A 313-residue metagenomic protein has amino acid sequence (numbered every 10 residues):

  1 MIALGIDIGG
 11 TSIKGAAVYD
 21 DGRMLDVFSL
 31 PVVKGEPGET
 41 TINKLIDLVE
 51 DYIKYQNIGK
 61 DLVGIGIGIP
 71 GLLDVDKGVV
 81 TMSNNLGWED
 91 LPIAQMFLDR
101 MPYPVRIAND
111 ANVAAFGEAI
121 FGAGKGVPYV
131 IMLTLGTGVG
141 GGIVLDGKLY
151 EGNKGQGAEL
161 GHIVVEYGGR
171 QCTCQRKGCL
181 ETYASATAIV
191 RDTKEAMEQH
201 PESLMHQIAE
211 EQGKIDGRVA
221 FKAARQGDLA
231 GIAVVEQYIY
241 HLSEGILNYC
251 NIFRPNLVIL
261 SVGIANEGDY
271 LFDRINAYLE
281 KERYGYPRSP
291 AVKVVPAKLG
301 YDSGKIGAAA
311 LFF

Functional and structural regions predicted by a protein language model:
M1-G64, D74-K77, Q95-V105, I120-V127 (+1 more regions): ATP-binding/phosphotransfer module of carbohydrate and carboxylate kinases, centering on a glycine-rich
D7, G66-P70, A108, M132-G138 (+1 more regions): Short beta-strand segments
G15, G152-G155: Amphipathic beta-strand/beta-sheet edge segments enriched in Tyr/Trp
V27-S29, S83, G152: Residue-level detector of high-confidence beta-strand sites
G78-E89: A charged helix-plus-loop insertion that forms the helical arch/lid used to bind and gate nucleic-acid substrates
A108-G122: Conserved PLP phosphate-binding loop immediately N-terminal to the Schiff-base lysine helix in PLP-dependent enzymes
Q156-L160: Structural signature of FAD isoalloxazine-binding scaffolds in flavoprotein oxidoreductases
